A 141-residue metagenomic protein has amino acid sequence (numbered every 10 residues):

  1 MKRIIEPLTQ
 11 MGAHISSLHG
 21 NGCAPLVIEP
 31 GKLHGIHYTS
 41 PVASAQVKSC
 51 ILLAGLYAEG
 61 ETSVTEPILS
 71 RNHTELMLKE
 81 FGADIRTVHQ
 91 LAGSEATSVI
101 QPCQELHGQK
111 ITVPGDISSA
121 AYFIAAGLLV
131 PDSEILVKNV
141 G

Functional and structural regions predicted by a protein language model:
M1-G141: Structural preference for solvent-exposed beta-strand-turn elements and adjacent flexible terminal/loop segments within
